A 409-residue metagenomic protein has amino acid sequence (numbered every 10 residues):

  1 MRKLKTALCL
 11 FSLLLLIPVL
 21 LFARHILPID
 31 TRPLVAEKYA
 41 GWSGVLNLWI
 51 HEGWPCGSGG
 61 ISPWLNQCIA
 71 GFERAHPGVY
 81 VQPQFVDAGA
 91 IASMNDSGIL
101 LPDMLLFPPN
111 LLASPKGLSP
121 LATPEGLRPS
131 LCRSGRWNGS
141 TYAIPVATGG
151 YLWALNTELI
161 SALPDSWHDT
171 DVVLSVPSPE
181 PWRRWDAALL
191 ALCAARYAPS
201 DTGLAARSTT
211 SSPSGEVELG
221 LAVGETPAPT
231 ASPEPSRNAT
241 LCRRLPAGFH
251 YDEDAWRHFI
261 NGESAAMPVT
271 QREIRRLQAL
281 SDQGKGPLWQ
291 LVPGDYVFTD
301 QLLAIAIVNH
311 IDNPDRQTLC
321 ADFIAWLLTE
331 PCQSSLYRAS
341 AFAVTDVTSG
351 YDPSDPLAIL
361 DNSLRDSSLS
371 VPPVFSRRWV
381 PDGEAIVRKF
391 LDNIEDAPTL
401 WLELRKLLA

Functional and structural regions predicted by a protein language model:
M1-L111: Conserved N-terminal structural module of periplasmic/extracytoplasmic solute-binding proteins
I61, Y337-F342, D346-S349, P353-A409: C-terminal capping/gating helix-and-loop segments adjacent to ligand/active sites or protein-protein/ligand interfaces
A90-L105, A222, D252-M267, D392: Short helices/loops that flank or line small-molecule/ion binding pockets
F107-A154, L163: Hinge/lid segment of periplasmic solute-binding proteins
N110-S114, I260, A266-G286: A ligand-binding cleft/hinge motif common to bilobed small-molecule-binding domains
S166-W185: Short loop->beta-strand "edge-of-pocket" segments that line small-molecule binding or catalytic clefts across diverse
P179-T210, G215, L219-E225, P229-I260 (+1 more regions): Glycine-centered hinge/linker elements that transmit conformational signals in sensory and ligand-binding systems
V217, P229-P233, L280-A343: Extracytoplasmic/periplasmic substrate-recognition and gating elements
